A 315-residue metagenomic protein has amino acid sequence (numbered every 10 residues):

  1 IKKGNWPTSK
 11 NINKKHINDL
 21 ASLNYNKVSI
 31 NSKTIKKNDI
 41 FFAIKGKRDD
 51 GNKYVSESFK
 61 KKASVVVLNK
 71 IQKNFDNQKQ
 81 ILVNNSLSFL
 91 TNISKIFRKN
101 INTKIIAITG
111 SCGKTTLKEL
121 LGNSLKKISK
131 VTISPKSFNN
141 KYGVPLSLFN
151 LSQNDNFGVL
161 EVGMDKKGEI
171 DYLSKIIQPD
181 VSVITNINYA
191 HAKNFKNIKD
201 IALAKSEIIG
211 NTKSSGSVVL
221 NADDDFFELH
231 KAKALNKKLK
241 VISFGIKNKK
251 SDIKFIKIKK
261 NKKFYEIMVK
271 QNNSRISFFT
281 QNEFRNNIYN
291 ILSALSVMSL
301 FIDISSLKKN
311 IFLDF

Functional and structural regions predicted by a protein language model:
I1-L90, I256, E283, Y289 (+2 more regions): N-terminal leader/targeting and accessory segments in enzymes
G4, L87-A222, F226-L239, L292-S299: Phosphate-binding loop of NTP-binding sites
K27-V28, K167-I170, I253-F255: Glycine-rich, charged/polar anion/phosphate-binding loops that engage phosphate groups from diverse ligands
I44, G110, T280: Short glycine-centered, acidic/aromatic-flanked micro-motifs in structured strand/loop junctions that mark active-site
K45-G46, C112, E161, R285: Residue-level marker of alpha-helix boundaries and capping positions
L68-N77, D180-F315: Acidic, Mg2+-coordinating active-site environments of NTP-dependent enzymes
V83, S134, F244: Hydrophobic residues at beta-strand termini and immediately following loops that shape nucleotide-binding pockets
